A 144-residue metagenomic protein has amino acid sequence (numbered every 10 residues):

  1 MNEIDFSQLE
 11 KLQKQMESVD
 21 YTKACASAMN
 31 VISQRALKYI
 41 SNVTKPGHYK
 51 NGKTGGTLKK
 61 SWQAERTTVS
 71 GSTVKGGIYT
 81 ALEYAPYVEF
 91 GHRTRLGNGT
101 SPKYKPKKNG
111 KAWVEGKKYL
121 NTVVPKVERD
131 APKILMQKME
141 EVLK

Functional and structural regions predicted by a protein language model:
M1-A85, L96-K144: Short, Lys/Arg-rich flexible segments
V88-H92: Short conserved micro-motifs at the rims of enzyme active sites and ligand-binding pockets
